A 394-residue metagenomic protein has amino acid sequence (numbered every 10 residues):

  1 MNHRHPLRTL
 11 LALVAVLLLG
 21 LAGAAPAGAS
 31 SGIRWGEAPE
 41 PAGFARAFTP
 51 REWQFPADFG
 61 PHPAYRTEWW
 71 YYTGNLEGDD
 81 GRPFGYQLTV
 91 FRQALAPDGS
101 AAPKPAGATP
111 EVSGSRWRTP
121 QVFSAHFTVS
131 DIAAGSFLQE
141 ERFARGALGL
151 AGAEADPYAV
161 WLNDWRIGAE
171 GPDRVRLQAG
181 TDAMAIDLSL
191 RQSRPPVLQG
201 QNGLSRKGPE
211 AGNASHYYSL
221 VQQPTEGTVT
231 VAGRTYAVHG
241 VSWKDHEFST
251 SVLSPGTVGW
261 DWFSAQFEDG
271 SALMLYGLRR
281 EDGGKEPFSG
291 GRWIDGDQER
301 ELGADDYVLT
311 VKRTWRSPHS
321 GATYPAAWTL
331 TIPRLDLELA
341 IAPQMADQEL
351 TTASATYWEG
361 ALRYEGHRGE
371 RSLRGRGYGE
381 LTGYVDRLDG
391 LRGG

Functional and structural regions predicted by a protein language model:
N2-L11: Bacterial N-terminal signal peptides that target proteins for export
L11-A22: Bacterial N-terminal signal peptides
P26-G394: Structured soluble/peripheral alpha/beta segments that form catalytic or ligand/cofactor-binding pockets
